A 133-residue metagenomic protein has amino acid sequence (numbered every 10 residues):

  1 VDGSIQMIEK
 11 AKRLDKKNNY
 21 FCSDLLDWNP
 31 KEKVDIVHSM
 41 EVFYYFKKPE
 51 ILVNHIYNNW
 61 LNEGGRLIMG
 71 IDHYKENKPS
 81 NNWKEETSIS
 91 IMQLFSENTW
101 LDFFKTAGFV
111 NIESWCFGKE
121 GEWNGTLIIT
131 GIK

Functional and structural regions predicted by a protein language model:
V1-D27: Class I SAM-dependent methyltransferase SAM/SAH-binding core
H38: A conserved beta-strand element that flanks and buttresses the S-adenosyl-L-methionine
E41-V42: Short catalytic micro-motifs in class I SAM-dependent methyltransferases
E50-G64: A short glycine-rich, Lys/Arg-flanked "PGG" loop and its adjoining helix->strand segment in the class I
G64-D72: Conserved beta-strand signature within the Rossmann-like core of class I S-adenosyl-L-methionine
D72-I91: Short, glycine-/aromatic-enriched active-site segment of Class I SAM-dependent methyltransferases
I91-A107: Short alpha-helix
C116-K133: Core SAM-dependent methyltransferase catalytic element
